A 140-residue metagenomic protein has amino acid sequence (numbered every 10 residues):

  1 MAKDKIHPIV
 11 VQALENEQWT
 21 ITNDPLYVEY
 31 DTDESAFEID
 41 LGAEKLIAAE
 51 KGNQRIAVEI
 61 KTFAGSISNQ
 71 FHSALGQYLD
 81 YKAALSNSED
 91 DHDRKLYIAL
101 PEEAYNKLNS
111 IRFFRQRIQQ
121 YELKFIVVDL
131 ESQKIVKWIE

Functional and structural regions predicted by a protein language model:
A2-V11, W19: Nuclease catalytic cores
T20-A57, Q70: Active-site metal-binding core of divalent-cation-utilizing nuclease and nuclease-like domains
R55-A57, G65, N109, F113: Basic, low-complexity intrinsically disordered segments
I60-F71: Short beta-strand-loop-alpha-helix junction that forms the active-site gateway of nucleic-acid-processing nucleases
N69-A83: An N-terminal amphipathic alpha-helical segment
A83-Q119, V128-L130: Nucleic-acid nuclease catalytic cores
Q120, K124-E140: Charged phosphate-binding loop/patch that engages nucleotide di/tri-phosphates or the phosphate backbone of nucleic
